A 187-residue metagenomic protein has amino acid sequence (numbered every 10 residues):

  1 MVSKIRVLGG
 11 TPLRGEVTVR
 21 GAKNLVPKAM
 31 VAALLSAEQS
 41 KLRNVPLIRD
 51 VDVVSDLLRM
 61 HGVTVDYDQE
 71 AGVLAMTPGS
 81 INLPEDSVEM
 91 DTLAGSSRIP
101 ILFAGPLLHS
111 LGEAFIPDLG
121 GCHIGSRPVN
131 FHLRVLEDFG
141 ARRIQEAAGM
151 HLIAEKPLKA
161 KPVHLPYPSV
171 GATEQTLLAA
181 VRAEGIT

Functional and structural regions predicted by a protein language model:
M1-T187: Structural preference for solvent-exposed beta-strand-turn elements and adjacent flexible terminal/loop segments within
